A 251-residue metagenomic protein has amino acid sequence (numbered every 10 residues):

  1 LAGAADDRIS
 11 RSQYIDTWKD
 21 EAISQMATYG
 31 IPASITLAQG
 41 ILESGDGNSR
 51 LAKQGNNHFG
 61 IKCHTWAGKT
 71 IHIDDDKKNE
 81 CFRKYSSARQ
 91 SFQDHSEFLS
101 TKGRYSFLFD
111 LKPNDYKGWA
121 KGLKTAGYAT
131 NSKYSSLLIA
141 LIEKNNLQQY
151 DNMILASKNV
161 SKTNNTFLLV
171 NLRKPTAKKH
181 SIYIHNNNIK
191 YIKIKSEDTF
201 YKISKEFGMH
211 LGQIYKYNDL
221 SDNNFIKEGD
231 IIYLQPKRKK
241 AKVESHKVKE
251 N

Functional and structural regions predicted by a protein language model:
L1-S181, H185: Catalytic cores of secreted/periplasmic lytic hydrolases that degrade extracellular macromolecules
Q39, I214, N251: Conserved hydrophobic/aromatic packing and binding residues within compact polymer-binding modules
L42-G45, H64-W66, E197, D219 (+1 more regions): Solvent-exposed coil/turn segments that connect beta secondary-structure elements in extracytoplasmic/periplasmic
P175-H210, D230-I231, P236-N251: Primarily a LysM-type cell-wall glycan-binding module
M209-Y217: Short, structured beta-strand/loop micro-motifs enriched in basic residues and often containing a Trp
